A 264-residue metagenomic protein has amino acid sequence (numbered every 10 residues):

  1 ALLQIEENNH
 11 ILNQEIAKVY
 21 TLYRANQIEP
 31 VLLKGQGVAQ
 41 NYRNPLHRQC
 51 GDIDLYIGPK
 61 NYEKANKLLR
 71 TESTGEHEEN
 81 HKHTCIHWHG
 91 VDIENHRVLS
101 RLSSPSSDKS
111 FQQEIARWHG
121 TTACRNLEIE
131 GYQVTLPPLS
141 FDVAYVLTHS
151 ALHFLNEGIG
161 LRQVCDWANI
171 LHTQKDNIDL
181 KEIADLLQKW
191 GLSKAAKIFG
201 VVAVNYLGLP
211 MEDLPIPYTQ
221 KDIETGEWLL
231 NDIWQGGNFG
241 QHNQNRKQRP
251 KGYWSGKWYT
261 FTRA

Functional and structural regions predicted by a protein language model:
A1-G51, I57-A264: Conserved NTP-donor binding/palm subdomain of two-metal-ion nucleotidyltransferases/polymerases, i.e., the charged
